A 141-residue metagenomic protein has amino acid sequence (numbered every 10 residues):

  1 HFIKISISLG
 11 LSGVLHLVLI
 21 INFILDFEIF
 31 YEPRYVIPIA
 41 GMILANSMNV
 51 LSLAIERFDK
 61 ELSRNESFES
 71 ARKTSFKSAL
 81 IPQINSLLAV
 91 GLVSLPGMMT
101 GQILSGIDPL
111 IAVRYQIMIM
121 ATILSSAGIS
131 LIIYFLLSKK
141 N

Functional and structural regions predicted by a protein language model:
H1-N46: Loop-to-helix entry region at the N-terminal start of transmembrane alpha-helices in multi-pass membrane transporters
I7, F76, R114-A121: Internal alpha-helical transmembrane segments of multi-pass membrane proteins, especially GPCRs
H16-I21, G101, A127, L131 (+1 more regions): Structural signal for membrane-spanning alpha-helices in multi-pass inner-membrane proteins, emphasizing helix cores
F23-Y31, L62, L104, D108 (+1 more regions): Membrane-interfacial segments
I37, G41-E69, I133: Membrane-embedded alpha-helices of multi-pass transport/permease systems
E69-P96: Transmembrane alpha-helices
L92-R114: Hydrophobic, glycine/alanine-rich multi-pass transmembrane helices and their short helix-loop junctions in large
I117-K139: Hydrophobic alpha-helical transmembrane segments of polytopic membrane proteins
